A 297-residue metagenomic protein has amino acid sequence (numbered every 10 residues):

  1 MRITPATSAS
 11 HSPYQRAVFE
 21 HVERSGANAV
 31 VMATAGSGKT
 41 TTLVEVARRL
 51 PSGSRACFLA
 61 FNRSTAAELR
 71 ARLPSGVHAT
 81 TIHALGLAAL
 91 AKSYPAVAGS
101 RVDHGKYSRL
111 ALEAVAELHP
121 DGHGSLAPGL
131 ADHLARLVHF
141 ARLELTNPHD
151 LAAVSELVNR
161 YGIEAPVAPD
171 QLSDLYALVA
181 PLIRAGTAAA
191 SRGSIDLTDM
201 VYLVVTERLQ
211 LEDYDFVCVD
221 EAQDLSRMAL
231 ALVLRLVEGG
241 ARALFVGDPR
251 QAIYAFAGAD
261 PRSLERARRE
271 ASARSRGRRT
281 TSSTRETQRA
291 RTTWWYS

Functional and structural regions predicted by a protein language model:
M1-A98, T287-Q288, W294: P-loop NTPase Walker
R2-H21, N28-V30, T42, G122-C218 (+3 more regions): Accessory N-terminal region flanking or inserted into the helicase ATPase core in nucleic-acid motor proteins
A17, I82-H119, V201-T206: Conserved P-loop NTPase motor core of helicases/translocases
E23, S54-L59, P74-A79, V205 (+4 more regions): Hydrophobic/basic alpha-helical segments enriched in Actinobacteria
M32-L43, F61-T65, H83-L85, F216 (+2 more regions): Conserved helicase motor core of SF1/SF2 NTP-dependent helicases
E45-S52, A71, A188, Y202-L209 (+2 more regions): Short, well-ordered alpha-helices that flank and scaffold nucleotide-derived cofactor binding pockets
A98-A127, G240-A252, R268-R274: Conserved phosphoryl-transfer catalytic core
V217, R291-Y296: Hydrophobic beta-strand segments of well-ordered beta-sheets in folded domains
